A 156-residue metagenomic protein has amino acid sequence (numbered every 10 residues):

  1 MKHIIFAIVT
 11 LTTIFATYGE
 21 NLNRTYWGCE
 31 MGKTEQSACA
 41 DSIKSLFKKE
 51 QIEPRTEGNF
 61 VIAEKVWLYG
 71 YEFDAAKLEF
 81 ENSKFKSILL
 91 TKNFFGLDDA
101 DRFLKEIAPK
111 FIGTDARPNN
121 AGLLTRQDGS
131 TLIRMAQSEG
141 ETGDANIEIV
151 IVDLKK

Functional and structural regions predicted by a protein language model:
I4-T13: Sec-dependent N-terminal signal peptides
F15-I112, V152-K156: Short helix/turn-capping signatures at newly exposed starts of structured segments
A108-K156: A charged, solvent-exposed segment within the mature domains of Sec-exported extracytoplasmic proteins
